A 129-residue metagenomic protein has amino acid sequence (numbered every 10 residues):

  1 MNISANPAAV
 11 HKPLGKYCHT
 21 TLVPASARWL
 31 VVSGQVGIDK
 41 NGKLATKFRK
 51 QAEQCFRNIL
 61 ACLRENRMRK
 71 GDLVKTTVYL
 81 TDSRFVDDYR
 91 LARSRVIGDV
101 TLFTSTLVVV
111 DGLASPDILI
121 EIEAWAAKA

Functional and structural regions predicted by a protein language model:
M1-R57, A61-K75, L80-A129: N-terminal presequence-like segments and the immediate start of the first folded domain
